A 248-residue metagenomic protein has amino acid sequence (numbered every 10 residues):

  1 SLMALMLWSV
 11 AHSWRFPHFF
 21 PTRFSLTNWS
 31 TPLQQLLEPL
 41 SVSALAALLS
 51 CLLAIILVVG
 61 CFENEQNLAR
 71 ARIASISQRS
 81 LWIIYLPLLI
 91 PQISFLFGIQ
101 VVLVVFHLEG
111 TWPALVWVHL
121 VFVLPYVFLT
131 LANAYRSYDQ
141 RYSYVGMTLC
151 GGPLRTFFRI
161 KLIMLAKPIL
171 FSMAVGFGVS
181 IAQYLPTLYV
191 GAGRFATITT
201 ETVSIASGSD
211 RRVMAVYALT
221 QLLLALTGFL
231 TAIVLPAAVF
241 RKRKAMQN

Functional and structural regions predicted by a protein language model:
S1-R15, S30-R136, M164, P168-L185 (+3 more regions): Membrane-water interface segments at the C-terminal ends of transmembrane alpha-helices in multi-pass inner-membrane
P17-T22, Y184-R212, K244-N248: Glycine-rich helix-loop "coupling/hinge" segments at transmembrane-helix boundaries in multipass transporters
F20-P32: Luminal/periplasmic active-site loops of membrane-embedded glycosylation enzymes
L68-R72, Y138-A166: Short helix-to-coil transition segments within interhelical loops that connect adjacent transmembrane helices
S94, R155-T156, T197: Residues in the helix-turn-helix
W112, Y142, G151-P153, Y184 (+1 more regions): Membrane-helix interface/capping residues of multi-pass secondary transporters
